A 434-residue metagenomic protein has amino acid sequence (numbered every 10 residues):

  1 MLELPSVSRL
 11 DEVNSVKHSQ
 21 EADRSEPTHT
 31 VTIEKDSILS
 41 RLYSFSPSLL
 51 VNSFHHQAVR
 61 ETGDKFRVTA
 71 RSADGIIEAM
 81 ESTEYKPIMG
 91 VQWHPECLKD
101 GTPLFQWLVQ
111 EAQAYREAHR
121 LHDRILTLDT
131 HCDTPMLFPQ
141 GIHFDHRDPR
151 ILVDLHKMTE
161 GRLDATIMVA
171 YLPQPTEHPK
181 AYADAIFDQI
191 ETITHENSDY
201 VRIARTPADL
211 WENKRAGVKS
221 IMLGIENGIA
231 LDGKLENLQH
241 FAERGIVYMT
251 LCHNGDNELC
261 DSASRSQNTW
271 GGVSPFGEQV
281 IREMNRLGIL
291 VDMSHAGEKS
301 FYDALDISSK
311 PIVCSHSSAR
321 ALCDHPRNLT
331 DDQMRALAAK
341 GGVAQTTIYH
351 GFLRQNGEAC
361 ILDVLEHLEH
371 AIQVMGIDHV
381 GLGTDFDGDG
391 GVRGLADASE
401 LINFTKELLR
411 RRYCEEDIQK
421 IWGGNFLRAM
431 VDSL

Functional and structural regions predicted by a protein language model:
M1, H94, H295: Catalytic nucleophile loop
P5-R120: Amide-donor transfer/coupling interface in amidating biosynthetic enzymes
D11, R60-E61, A321-D324, F352-Q355: Short acidic/glycine-rich loop or secondary-structure boundary segments that cap or lie
T32, N52, V313-H316, Q345-I348 (+1 more regions): Short, conserved beta-strand edge motifs with alternating hydrophobic and charged residues
Q57, E96, D133, G297 (+3 more regions): Catalytic metal-binding/acid-base residues of hydrolase active sites
F66, I77, K86-G90, I125 (+4 more regions): Structural motif
E117-N268, D324-L382, F386-L434: N-terminal hydrophobic targeting/anchoring segments and the immediately downstream early-domain regions of hydrolases
C252-A336, Q345-H350: Active-site core of metal-dependent hydrolases
